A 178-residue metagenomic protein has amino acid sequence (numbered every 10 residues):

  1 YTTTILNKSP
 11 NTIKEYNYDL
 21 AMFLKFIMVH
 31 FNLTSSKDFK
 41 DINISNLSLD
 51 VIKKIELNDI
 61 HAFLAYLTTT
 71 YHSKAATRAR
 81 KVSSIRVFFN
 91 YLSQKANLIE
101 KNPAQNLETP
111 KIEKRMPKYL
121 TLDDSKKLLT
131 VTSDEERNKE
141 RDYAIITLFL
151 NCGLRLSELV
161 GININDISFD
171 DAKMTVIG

Functional and structural regions predicted by a protein language model:
Y1-G178: Conserved catalytic core of the tyrosine transesterase superfamily
